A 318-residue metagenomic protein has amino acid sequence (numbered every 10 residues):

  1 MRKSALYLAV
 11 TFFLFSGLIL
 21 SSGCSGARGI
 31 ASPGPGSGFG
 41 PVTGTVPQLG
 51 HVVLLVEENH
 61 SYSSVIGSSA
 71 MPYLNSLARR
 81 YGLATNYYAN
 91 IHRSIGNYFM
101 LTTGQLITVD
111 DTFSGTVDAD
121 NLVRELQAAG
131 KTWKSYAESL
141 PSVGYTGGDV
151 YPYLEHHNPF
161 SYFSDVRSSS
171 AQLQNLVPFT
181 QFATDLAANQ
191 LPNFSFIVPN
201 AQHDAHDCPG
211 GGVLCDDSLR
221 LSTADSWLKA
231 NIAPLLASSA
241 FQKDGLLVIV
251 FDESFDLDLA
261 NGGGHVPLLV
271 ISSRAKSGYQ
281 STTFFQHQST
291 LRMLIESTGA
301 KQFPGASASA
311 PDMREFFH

Functional and structural regions predicted by a protein language model:
M1-V10: Bacterial N-terminal signal peptides that target proteins for export
S4, S22-C24: Twin-arginine (Tat) signal peptide motif
A9-S21: Bacterial N-terminal signal peptides
C24-H318: N-terminal pro-sequences and low-complexity stem/linker regions of secreted or lumenal proteins
